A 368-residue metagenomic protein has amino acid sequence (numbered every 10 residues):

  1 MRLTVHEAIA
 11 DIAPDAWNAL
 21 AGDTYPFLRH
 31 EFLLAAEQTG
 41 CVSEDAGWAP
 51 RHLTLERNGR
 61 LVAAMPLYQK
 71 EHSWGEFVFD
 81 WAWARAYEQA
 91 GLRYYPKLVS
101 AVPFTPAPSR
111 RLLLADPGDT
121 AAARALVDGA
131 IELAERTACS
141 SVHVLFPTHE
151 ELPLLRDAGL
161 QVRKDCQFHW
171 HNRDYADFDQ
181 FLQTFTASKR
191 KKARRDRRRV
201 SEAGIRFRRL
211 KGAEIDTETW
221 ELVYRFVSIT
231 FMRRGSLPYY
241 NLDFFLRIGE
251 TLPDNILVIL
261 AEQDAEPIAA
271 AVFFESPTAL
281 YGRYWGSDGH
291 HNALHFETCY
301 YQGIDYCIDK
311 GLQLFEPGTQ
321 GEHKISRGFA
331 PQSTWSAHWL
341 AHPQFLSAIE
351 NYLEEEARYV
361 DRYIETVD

Functional and structural regions predicted by a protein language model:
M1-D368: N-acyltransferase acceptor-side catalytic subdomain
